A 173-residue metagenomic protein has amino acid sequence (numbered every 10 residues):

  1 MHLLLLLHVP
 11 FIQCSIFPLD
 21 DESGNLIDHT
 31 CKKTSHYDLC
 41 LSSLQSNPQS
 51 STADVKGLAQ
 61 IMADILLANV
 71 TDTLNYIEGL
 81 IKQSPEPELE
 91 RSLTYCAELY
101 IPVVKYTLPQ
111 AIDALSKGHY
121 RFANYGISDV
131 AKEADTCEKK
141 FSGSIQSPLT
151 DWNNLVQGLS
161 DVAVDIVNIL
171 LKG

Functional and structural regions predicted by a protein language model:
M1-D21: Terminal membrane/secretory targeting segments in land-plant proteins
I16-G173: Folded extracytoplasmic luminal domains of secretory or organellar precursors
